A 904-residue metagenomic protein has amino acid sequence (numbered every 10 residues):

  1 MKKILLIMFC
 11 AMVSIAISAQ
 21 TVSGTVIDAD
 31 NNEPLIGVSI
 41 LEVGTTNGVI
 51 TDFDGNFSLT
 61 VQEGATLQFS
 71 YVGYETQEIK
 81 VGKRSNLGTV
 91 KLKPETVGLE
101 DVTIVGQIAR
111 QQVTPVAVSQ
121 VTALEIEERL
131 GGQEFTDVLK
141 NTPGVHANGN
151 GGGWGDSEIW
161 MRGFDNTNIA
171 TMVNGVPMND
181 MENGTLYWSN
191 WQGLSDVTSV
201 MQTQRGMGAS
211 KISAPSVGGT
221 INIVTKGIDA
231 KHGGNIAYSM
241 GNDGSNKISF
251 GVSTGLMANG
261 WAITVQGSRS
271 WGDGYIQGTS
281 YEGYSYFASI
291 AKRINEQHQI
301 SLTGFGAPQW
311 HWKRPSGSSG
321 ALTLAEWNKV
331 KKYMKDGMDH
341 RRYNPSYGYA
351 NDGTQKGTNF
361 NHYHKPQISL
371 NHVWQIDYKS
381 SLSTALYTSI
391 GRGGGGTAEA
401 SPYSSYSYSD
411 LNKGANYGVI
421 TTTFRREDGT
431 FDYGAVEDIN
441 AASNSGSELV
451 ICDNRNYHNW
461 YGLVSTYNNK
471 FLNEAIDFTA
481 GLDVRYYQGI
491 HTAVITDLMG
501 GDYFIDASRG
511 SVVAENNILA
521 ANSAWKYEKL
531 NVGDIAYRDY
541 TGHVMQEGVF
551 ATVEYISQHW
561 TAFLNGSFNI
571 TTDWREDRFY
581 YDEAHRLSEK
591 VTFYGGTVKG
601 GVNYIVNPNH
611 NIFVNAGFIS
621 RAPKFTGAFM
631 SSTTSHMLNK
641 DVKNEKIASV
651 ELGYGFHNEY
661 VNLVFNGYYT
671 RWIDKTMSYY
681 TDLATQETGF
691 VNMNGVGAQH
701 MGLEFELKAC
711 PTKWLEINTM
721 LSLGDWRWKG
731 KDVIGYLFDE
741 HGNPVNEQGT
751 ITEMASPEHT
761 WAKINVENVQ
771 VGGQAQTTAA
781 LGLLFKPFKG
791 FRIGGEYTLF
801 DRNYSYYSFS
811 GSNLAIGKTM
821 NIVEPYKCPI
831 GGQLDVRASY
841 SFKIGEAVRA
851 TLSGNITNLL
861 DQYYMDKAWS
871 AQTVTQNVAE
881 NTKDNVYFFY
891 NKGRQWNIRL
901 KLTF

Functional and structural regions predicted by a protein language model:
I27-N31, V38-V43, Q68-Y74, G82-E128 (+2 more regions): Short, acidic, small-residue-rich periplasmic hinge/interaction motif at the N-terminus of Gram-negative outer-membrane
S58, E158, P177-R205, V224: Short acidic/polar hinge/loop motifs at secondary-structure boundaries that mediate gating or recognition
G88-V90, Q192-N235: A beta-strand signature from Gram-negative outer-membrane beta-barrel systems, especially the internal plug domain
S210, G219-L256, Q266-Q277, E796: Short strand-turn segments of transmembrane beta-barrel domains in outer membranes, especially the first one or two
Q299-N371, G396-D453, N517-L530, S678-T681: Acidic/polar loop-and-plug regions of large Gram-negative outer-membrane beta-barrel proteins
T572-F579, K590, N603-V650, N662 (+4 more regions): Surface-exposed extracellular loop regions of Gram-negative outer-membrane beta-barrel proteins, predominantly
Y669-R671, V691-G811, K901: Gram-negative outer-membrane beta-barrel transporters
I717, L799-L814, Y840-F904: C-terminal beta-signal and adjacent terminal beta-strands/loops of Gram-negative outer-membrane beta-barrel proteins
